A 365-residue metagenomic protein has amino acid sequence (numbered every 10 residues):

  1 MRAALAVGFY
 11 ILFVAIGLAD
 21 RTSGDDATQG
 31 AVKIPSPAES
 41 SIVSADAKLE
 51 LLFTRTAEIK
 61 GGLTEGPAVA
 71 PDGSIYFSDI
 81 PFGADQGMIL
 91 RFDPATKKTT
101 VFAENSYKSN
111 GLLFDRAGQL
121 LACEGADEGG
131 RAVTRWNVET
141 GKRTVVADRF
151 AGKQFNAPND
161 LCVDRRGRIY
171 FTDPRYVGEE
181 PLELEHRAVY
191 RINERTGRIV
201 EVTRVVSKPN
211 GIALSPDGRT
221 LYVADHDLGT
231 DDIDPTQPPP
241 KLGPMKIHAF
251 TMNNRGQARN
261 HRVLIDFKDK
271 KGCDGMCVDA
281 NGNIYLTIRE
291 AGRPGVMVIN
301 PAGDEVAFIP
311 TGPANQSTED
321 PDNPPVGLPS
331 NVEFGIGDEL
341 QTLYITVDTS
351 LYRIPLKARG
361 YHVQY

Functional and structural regions predicted by a protein language model:
A6-G17: Bacterial N-terminal signal peptides
D20-Y365: Sequence-structural signature of mature extracellular/luminal beta-sheet repeat domains, prominently beta-propellers
